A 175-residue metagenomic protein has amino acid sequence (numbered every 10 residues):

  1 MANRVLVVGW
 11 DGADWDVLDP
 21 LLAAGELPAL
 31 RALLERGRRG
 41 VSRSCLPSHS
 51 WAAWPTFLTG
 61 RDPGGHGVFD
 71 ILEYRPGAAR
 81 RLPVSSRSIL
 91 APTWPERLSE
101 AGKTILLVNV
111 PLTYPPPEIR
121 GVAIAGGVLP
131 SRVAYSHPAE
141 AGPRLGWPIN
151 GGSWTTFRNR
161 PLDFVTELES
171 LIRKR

Functional and structural regions predicted by a protein language model:
M1-N3, G25-L27, G65-V68: Short hydrophobic/aromatic-rich motifs at helix boundaries and adjacent loops
A2-D14, L18-D19, L33, F57 (+1 more regions): Beta-strand elements within well-structured catalytic alpha/beta cores of enzymes that handle phosphate/sulfate esters
V8, P20, V84-S88: Short, charged/polar micro-motifs that form catalytic or ligand-binding hotspots
W10-A13, G37-R38, G77-A79: General secondary-structure edge motif
G12-W15, P28, P63, D70: Short, flexible micro-motifs
L18-T56, R61, T104-L106: Short, structured active-site-proximal loop/turn typified by the sulfatase FGly-forming signature C/S-X-P-X-R
R61-R175: His/Asp/Glu-rich, glycine-adjacent segments that coordinate divalent cations and/or stabilize oxyanion chemistry on
